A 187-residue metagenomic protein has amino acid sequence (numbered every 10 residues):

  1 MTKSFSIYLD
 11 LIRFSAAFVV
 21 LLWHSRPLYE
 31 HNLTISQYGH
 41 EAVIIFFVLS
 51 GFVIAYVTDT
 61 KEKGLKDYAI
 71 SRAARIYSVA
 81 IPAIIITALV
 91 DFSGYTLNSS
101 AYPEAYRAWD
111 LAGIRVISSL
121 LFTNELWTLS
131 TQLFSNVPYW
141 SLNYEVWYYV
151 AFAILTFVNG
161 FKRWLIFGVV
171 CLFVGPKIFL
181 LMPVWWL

Functional and structural regions predicted by a protein language model:
M1-S6, D67: Short, Lys/Arg-rich N-terminal segment immediately upstream of the first membrane anchor
S4-D59, A74-A83, F179-L180, V184: Functionally critical transmembrane alpha-helices in membrane proteins and complexes, commonly lining
D10, Y68, S141-N143: Short alpha-helical catalytic segment bearing the HExxH-like zincin motif of zinc-dependent metalloproteases
I12-L22, A42, V48, P82-V90 (+5 more regions): Lipid-exposed faces of alpha-helical membrane segments in multi-pass integral membrane proteins
L28-N32, T60, F92-P103, G160-F161: Transmembrane helix-loop junctions in multipass membrane proteins, especially transporters and channels
H40-E62, S141-G160, W164-L187: Specific transmembrane alpha-helix
A55, Y77-V146, V150: Membrane-interface helix-loop-helix regions
D67-S71, R75: Short amphipathic alpha-helical coupling elements at transmembrane boundaries
